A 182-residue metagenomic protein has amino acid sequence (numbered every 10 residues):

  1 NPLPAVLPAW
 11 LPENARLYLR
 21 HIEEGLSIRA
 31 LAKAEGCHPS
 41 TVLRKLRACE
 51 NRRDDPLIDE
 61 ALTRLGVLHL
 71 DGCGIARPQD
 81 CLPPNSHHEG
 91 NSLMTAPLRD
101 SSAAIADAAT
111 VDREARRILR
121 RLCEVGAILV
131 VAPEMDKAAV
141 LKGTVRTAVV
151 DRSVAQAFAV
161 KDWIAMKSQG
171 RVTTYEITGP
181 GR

Functional and structural regions predicted by a protein language model:
N1-P8, I105-A109: Short amphipathic alpha-helical boundary/capping segments
P8-L26: Short, amphipathic alpha-helical "recognition" segments used to contact nucleic acids or chromatin
Y18, R29-A30, Q156: Residues within the helices of the helix-turn-helix
S27-E35: Short alpha-helical "recognition helix" segments of helix-turn-helix
T41-L43, D151: Helix-turn-helix DNA-binding helix
R53-A76: Short Lys/Arg-enriched helix C-cap and helix-to-coil transition segments that create basic nucleic-acid-contact patches
L82-Q156, V160: Short amphipathic alpha-helical interface segments
A165-R182: Accessory beta->alpha helical hairpin/"wing" motif in late/C-terminal subdomains of nucleic-acid enzymes
